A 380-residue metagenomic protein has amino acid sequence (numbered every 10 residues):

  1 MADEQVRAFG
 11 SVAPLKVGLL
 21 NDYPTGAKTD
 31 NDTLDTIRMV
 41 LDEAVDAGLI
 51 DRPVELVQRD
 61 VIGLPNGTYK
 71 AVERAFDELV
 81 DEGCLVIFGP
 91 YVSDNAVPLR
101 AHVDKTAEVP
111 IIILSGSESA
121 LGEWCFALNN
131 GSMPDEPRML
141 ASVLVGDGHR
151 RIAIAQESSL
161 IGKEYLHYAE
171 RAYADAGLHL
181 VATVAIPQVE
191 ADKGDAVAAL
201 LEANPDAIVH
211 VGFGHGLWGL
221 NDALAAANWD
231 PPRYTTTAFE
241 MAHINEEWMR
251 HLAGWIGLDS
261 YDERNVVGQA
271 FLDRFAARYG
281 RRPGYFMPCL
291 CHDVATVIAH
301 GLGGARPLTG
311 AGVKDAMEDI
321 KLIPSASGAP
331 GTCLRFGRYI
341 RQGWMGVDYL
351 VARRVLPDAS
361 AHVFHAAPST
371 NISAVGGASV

Functional and structural regions predicted by a protein language model:
M1-V380: Extracytosolic ligand-binding ectodomains
